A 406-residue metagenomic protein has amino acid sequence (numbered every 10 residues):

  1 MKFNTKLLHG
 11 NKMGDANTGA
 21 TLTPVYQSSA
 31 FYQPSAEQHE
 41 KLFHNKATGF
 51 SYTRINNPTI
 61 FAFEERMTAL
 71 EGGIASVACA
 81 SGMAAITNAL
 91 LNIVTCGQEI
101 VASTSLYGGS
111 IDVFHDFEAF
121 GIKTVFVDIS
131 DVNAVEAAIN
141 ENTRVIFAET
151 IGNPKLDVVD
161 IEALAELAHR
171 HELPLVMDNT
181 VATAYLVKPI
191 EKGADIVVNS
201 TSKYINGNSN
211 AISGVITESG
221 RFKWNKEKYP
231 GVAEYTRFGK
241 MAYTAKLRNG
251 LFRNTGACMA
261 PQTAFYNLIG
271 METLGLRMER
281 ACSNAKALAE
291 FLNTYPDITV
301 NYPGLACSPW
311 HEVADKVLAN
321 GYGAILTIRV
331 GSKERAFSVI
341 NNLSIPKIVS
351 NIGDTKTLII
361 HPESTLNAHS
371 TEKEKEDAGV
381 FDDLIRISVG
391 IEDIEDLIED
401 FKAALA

Functional and structural regions predicted by a protein language model:
M1-A47, A403: N-terminal glycine-rich, Lys/His-bearing helix-loop that initiates the first secondary-structure elements of many
L7-A16, S76-Y295: Conserved PLP-enzyme active-site core in the AAT-like
L7-P24, E334-E374: C-terminal core of ALDH-fold dehydrogenases
L22, D297, G321-I325, D354 (+1 more regions): Active-site lining segments that contact anionic ligands and/or coordinate catalytic metals
A30, S35-T87, G109-D116: Conserved N-terminal alpha-helix of the aminotransferase class I/II PLP-enzyme fold
I74, H115-D116, T124-V125, E141-R144 (+3 more regions): PLP-dependent enzyme catalytic core of the Aspartate aminotransferase-like
T255-A257, M278-S350, S370-E376: Conserved small-domain helix->loop->beta segment predominantly found in fold-type I
Y266-L276, G323-G331, R386-G390: Short, well-ordered beta-strand elements within core beta-sheets of diverse protein domains
